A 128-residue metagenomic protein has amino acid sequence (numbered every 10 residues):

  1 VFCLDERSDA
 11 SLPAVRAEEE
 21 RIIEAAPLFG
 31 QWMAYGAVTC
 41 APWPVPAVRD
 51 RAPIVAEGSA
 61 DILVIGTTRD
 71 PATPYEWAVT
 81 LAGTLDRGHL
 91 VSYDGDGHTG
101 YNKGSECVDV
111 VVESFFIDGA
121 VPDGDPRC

Functional and structural regions predicted by a protein language model:
V1-C128: C-terminal subdomain of alpha/beta-hydrolase-fold enzymes, centered on the catalytic histidine and its supporting
